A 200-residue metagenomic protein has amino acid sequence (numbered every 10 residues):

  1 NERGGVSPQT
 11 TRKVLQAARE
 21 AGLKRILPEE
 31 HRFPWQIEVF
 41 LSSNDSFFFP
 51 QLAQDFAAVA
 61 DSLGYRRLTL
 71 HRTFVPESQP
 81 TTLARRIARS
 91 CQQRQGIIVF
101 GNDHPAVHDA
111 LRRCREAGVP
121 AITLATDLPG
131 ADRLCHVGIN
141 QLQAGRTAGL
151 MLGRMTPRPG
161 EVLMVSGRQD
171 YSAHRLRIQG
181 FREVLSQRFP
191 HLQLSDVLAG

Functional and structural regions predicted by a protein language model:
N1-H31: N-terminal helix-turn-helix DNA-binding module of bacterial transcription factors
L23-R85: Amphipathic helical "hinge" segments at domain boundaries
L41-Q51, L70-L83, N102-D103, T126 (+3 more regions): Hinge/beta->alpha junction and helix N-cap segments in small-molecule ligand-binding domains
D61, C91, R112-E116: Anion (oxyanion) recognition and catalysis
S62-Y65, A117, L185-L192: Short helix-capping segments at alpha-helix termini
Q79-V99: Short, well-structured alpha-helical segments in soluble
D103-Q143: Flexible loop/hinge segments that line or gate small-molecule binding clefts
A144-V162: A conserved helix-loop-strand patch within extracytoplasmic ligand-binding domains of the periplasmic binding
